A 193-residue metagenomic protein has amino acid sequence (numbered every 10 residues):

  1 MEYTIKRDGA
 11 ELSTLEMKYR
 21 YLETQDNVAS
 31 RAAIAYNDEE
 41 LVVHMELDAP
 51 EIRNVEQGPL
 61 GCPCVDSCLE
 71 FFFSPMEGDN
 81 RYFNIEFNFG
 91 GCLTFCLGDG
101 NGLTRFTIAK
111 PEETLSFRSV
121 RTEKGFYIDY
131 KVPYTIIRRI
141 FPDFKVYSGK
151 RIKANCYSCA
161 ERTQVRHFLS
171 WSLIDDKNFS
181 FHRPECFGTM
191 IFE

Functional and structural regions predicted by a protein language model:
M1-E193: Structural preference for beta-rich elements and adjacent junctions enriched in aromatics
